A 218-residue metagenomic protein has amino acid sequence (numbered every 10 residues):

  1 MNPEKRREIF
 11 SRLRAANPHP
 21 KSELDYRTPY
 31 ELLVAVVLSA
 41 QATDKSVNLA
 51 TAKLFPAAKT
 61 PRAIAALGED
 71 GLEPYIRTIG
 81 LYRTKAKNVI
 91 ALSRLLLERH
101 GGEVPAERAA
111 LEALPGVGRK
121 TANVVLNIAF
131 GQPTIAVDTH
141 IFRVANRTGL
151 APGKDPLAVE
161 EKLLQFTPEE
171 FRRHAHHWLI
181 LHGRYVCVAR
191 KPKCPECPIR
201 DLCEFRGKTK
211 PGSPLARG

Functional and structural regions predicted by a protein language model:
N2-A216: Catalytic cores of DNA base-excision repair glycosylases
